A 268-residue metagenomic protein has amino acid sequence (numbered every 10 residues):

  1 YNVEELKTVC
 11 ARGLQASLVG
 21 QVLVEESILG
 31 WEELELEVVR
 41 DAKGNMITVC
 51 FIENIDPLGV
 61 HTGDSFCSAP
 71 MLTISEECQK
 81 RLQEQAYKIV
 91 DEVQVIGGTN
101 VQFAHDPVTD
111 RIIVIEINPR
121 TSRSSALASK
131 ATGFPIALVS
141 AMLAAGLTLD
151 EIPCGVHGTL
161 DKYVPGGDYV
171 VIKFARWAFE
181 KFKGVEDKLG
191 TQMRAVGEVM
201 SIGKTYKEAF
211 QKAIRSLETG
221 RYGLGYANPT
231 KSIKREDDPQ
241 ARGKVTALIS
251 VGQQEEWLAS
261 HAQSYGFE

Functional and structural regions predicted by a protein language model:
Y1-E268: ATP-dependent carboxylate activation and anion-phosphoryl transfer catalytic cores that bind Mg-ATP to form
